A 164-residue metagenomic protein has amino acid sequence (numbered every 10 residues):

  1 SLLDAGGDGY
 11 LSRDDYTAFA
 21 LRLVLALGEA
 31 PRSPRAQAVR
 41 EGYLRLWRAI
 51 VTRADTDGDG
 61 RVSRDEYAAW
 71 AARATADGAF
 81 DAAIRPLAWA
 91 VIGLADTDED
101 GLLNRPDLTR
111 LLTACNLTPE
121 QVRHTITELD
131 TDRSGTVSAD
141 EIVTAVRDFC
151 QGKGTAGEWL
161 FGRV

Functional and structural regions predicted by a protein language model:
S1-D8, Q37-D59, R85-E99, Q121-A139 (+1 more regions): Primarily EF-hand calcium-binding motifs
L11-P31, V62-G78, L102-N116, S138-G152: Amphipathic regulatory helices of Ca2+-sensor modules
A30-A38: Conserved GNAT-fold acetyl-CoA-binding loop/helix
P31, A79-A83, R123-H124, K153-F161: Flexible, disordered linker segments and immediate boundary regions flanking tandem C2H2 zinc-finger modules
V39, A79-F80, D96-T97, T113-A114: Short, flexible segments with low predicted structural confidence
Y67, A71-A95: Well-ordered, non-transmembrane segments within structured domains
